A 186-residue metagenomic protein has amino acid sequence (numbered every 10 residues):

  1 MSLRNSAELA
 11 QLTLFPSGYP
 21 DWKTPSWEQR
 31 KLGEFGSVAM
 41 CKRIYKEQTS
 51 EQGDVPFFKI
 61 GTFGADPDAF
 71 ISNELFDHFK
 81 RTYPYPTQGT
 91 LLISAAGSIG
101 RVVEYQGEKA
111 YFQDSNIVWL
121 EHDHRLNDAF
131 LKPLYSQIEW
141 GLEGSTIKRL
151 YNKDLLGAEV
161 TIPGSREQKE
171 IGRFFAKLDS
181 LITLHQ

Functional and structural regions predicted by a protein language model:
M1-E28, S180, L184-Q186: Short amphipathic coiled-coil heptad-repeat segments
S2, A7-E8, F70-E74, L131-K132 (+1 more regions): Short amphipathic beta-strand/extended segments with alternating polar/hydrophobic composition
S2-N5, G18-K23, V118-N127, D154-G172: Proline-centric
T13, K31-E34, T62, F174: Ca2+-coordinating acidic residues in Ca2+-binding motifs
Y19-K42, S165: Non-catalytic DNA-recognition/assembly elements of restriction-modification systems
G33-I162: DNA target-recognition domains and sequence-specific DNA-contacting regions of bacterial/archaeal
E167-L181, H185: Extracellular/lumenal glycan-associated surfaces
